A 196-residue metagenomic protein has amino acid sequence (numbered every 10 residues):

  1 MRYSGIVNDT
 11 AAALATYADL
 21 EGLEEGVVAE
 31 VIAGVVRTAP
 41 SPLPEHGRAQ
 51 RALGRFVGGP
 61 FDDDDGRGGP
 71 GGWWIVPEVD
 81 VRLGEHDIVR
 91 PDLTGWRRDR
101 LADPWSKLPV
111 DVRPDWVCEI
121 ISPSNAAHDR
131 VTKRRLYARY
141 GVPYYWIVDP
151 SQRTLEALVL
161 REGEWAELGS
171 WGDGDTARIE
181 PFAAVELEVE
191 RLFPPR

Functional and structural regions predicted by a protein language model:
M1-R196: Gly/Pro/Ser/Thr-rich low-complexity, intrinsically disordered segments predominantly at protein N-termini
